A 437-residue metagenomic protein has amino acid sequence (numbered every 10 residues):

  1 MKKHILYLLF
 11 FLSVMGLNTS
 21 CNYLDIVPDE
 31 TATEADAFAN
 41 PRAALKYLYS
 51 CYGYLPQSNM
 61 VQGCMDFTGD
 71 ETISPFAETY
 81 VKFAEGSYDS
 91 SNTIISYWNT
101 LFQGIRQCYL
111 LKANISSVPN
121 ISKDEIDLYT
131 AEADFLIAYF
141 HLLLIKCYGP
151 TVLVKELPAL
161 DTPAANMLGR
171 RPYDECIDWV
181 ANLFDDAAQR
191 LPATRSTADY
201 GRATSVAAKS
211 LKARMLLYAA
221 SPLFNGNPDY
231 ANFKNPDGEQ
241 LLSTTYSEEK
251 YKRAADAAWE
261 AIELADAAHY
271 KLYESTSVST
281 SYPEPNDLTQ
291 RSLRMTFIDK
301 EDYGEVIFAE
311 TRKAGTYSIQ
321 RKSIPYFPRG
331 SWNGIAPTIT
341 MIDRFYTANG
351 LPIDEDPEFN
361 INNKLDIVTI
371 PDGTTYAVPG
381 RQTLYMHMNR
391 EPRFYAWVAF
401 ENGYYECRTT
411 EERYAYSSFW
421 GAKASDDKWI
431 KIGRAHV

Functional and structural regions predicted by a protein language model:
M1-D29: Bacterial Sec-dependent N-terminal signal peptides
C21-D66, K234, M386-M388: Membrane-proximal, proline-rich intrinsically disordered regions
A39-S58, A77-Y148, T162-Y200, S205 (+4 more regions): Conserved, well-structured interaction surfaces
Y80-F83, D89-I95, A257, K271-H436: Elongated scaffold/linker segments in the mid-to-C-terminal portions of large proteins
D134, K209-M215: TPR/Sel1-like alpha-solenoid repeat signature
I145-K146, P150-V152, Y218-N227: Short coil/turn linking the two alpha-helices of tandem helical-hairpin repeats
G226-Y246, A415, F419-A422: A solvent-exposed, charged loop/short amphipathic helix patch at secondary-structure junctions
Y246-E263: TPR/TPR-like (Sel1-like) alpha-helical repeat modules
